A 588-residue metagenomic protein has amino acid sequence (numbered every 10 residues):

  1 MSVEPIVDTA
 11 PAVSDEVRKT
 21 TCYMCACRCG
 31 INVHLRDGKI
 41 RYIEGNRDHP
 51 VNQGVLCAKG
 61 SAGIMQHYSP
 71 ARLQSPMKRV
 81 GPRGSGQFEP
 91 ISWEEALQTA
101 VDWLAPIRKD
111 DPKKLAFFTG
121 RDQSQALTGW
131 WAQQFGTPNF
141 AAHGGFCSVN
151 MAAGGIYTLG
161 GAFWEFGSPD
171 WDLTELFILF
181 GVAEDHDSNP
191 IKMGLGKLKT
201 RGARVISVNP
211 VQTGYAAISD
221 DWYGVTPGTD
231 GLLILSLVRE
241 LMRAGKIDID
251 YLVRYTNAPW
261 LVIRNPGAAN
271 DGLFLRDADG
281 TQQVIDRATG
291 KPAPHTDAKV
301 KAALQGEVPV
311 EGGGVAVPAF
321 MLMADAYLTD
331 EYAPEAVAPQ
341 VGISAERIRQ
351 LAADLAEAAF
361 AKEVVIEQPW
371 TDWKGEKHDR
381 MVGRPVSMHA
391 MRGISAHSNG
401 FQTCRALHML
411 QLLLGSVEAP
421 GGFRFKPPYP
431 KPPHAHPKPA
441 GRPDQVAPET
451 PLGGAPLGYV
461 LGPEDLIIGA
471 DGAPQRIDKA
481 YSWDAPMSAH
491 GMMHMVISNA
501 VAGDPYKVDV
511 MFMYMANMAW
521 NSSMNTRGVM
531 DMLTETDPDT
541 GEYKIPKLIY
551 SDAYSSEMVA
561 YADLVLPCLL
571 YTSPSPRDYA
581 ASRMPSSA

Functional and structural regions predicted by a protein language model:
M1-D250, R254-G306, A316, L322-A324 (+5 more regions): N-terminal export/assembly segments and adjacent metallocofactor-ligating motifs of anaerobic energy-metabolism
L198-R204, P538-K547: A short helix->loop->beta-strand "cap" motif at the edges of active sites that frequently abuts
N209-T213, S551-E557: Short, polar loop motifs at secondary-structure junctions
I247-Y251, E346-R349, K362-V364, S387 (+5 more regions): Acidic/polar loop patches that form or flank catalytic/metal-binding clefts of enzymes that bind anionic ligands
E335, L351-D504: A glycine-rich, hydrophobic/aromatic-adjacent loop/helix-cap motif
D504-V508, F512-D537: Ordered core of a single globular domain
Y571-D578: Conserved small/polar residues in nucleotide/adenosyl-binding loops
